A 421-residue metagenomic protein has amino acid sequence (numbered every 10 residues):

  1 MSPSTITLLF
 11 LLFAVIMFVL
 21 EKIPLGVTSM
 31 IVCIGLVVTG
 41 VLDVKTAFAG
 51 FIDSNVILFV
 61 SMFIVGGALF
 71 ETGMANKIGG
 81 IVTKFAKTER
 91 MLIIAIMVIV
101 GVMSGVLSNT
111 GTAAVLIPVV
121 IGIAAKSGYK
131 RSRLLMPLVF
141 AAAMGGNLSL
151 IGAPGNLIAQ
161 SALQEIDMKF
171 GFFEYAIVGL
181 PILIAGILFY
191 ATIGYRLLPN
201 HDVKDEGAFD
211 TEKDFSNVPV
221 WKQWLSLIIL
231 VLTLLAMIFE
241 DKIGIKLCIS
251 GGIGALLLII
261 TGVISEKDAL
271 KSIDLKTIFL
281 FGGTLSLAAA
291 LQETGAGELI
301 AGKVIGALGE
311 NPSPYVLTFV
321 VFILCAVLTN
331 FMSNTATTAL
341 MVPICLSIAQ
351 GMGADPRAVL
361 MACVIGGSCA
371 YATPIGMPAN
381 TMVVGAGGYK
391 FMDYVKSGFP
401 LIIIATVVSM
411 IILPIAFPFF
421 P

Functional and structural regions predicted by a protein language model:
M1-V60, I64, I177-G302, T318 (+3 more regions): Hydrophobic transmembrane alpha-helices of multi-pass small-molecule transporters
I6, M91, S127-F140, G146-I158 (+2 more regions): Juxtamembrane and boundary regions of transmembrane helices in multi-pass small-molecule transporters and channels
F13, V27, V32-I34, V38-K130 (+2 more regions): Membrane-embedded alpha-helical segments and adjacent helix-loop junctions characteristic of multi-pass solute
A14-I23, I99-S108, F140-I151, A236-K242 (+2 more regions): Transmembrane alpha-helix interface/packing and boundary motifs in multi-pass membrane proteins, characterized by
E21, G40, G73, G128 (+6 more regions): Glycine-centered helix-boundary capping/hinge motifs
V44, R90, R131, F172 (+4 more regions): Alpha-helix N-cap/start motif
G145, L232, L257-L258, K267-L270 (+12 more regions): Generic hydrophobic alpha-helical scaffold/packing signal
